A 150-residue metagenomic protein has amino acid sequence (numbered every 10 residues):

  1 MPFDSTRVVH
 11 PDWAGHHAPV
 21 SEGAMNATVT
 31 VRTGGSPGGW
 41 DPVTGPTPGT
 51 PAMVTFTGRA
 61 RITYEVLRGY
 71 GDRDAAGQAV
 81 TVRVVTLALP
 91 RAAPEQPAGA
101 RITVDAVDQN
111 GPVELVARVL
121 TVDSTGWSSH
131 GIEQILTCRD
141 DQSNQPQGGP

Functional and structural regions predicted by a protein language model:
M1-N26: N-terminal leader/capping segments at the start of a protein or of a new domain
M1-V9, T33-P150: Short, conserved turn/kink motifs that form compact alpha/beta structural patches or helix kinks used as
V29-V31: Hydrophobic, regular-secondary-structure patches
